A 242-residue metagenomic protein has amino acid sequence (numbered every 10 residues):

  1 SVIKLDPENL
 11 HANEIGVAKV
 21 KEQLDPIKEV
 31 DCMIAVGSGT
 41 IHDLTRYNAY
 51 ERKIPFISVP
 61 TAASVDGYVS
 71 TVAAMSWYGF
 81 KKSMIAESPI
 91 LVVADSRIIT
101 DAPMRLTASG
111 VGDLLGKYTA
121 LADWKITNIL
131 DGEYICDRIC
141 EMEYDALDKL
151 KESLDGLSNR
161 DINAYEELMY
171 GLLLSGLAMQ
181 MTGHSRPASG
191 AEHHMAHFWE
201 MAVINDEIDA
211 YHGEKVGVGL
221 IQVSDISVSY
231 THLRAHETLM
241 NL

Functional and structural regions predicted by a protein language model:
S1-C32: ATP/NTP phosphate-donor binding region
V2-A12, E133-A178: Active-site-proximal helix-loop elements at catalytic-domain edges
D25-K28, A49, K82-E87, L91 (+5 more regions): Solvent-exposed alpha-helices and their adjacent loops that cap or buttress functional pockets in soluble metabolic
I27-N48, R52-T61: A short, small-residue-rich loop immediately preceding and capping a beta-strand
Y50-L147: A glycine/threonine-rich phosphate-anchoring loop and its flanking beta-alpha core in nucleotide/phosphate-binding
L150-K151, M169-A196, E200-M201, V218: A conserved active-site cap/scaffold subdomain adjacent to cofactor or substrate pockets
M195-Y230: Long, well-ordered mid-to-C-terminal structural blocks that present hydrophobic/aromatic surfaces
T231-T238: Conserved small/polar residues in nucleotide/adenosyl-binding loops
